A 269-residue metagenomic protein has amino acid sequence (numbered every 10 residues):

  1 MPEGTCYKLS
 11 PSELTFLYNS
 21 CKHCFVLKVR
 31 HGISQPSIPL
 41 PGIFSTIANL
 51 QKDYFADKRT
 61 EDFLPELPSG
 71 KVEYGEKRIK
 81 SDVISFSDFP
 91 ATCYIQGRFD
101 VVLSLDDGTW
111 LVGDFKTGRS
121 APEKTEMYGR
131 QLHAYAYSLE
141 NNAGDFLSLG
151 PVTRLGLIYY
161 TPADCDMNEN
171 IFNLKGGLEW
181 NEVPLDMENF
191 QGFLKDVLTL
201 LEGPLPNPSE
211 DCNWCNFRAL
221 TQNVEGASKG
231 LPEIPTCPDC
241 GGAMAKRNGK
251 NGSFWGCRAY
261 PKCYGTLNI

Functional and structural regions predicted by a protein language model:
M1-E13, N142-I234: Metal-dependent nuclease catalytic regions and adjoining charged, substrate-binding loops involved in nucleic-acid end
M1-L105, T109, R119: Metal-dependent nuclease catalytic cores that hydrolyze phosphodiester bonds in DNA/RNA, characterized by
K28, A219-Q222, M244-R247, Y264: Cys/His-rich zinc-coordinating "finger/knuckle" motifs
S85-F193: Mg2+/Mn2+-dependent nuclease catalytic core
C212, C237-C240, C257: Short cysteine-rich clusters marking metal-coordination/redox-active sites
P232-E233, C237-A245: Acidic/negatively charged segments and metal-coordination signatures
R247-G256: Short linker/helix segments within small regulatory modules
P261-I269: Short metal-binding segments enriched for Cys and/or His
